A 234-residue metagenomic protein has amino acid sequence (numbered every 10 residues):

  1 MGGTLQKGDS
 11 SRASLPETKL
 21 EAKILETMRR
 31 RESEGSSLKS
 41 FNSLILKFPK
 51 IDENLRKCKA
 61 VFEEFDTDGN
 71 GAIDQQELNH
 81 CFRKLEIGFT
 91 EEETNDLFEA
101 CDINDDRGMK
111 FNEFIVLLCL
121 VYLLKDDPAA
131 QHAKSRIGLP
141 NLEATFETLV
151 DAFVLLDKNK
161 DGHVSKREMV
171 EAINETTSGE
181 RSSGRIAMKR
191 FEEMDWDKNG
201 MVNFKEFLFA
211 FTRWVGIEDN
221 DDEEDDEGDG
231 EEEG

Functional and structural regions predicted by a protein language model:
G2-G69, Q75-Q76, E91-A100, D105-L156 (+3 more regions): EF-hand Ca2+-binding helix-loop-helix modules
A13-S14, E180-G234: C-terminal interaction modules of eukaryotic adaptor/scaffold proteins
C81, D106, L117, D161 (+4 more regions): Eukaryotic short linear interaction motifs
F146-N199, N203: Eukaryotic modular interaction domains in large regulatory/scaffold proteins
